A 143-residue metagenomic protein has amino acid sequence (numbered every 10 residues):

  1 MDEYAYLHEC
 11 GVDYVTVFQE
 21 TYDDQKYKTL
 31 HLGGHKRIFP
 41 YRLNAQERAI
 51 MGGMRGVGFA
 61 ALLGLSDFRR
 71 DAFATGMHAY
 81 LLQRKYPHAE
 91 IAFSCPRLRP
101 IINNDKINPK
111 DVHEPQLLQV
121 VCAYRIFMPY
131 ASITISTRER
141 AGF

Functional and structural regions predicted by a protein language model:
D2-E9, I107: Distinct, well-ordered alpha-helical segments
E3-Y4, K26-Y27, F68-R70: Short Asp/Glu-rich motifs
H8-G11, L30-G34, D71-T75: Short low-complexity, flexible loop/linker segments enriched in glycine and/or proline with clustered acidic
D13-Y14, Q19, P40-N104, E114-T134: Conserved C-terminal portion of the radical SAM core fold that forms the substrate/S-adenosylmethionine-binding
T16-V17, T21-L30: N-terminal small/glycine-rich loop or linker at the start of catalytic domains across soluble metabolic enzymes
Y27-F39, D105-D111: Glycine-rich tight-turn/loop motif centered on a GG-T
T137-F143: Small/polar glycine-rich anion-binding or flexible loop at a beta-alpha turn
